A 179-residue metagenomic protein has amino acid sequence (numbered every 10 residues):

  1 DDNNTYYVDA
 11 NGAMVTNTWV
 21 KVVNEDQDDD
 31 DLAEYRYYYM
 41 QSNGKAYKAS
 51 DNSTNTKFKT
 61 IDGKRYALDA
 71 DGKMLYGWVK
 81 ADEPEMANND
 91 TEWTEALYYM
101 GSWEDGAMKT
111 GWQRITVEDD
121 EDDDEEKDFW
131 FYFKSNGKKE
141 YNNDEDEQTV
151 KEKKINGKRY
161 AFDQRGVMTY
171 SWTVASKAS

Functional and structural regions predicted by a protein language model:
D1-S179: Extracellular adhesion/carbohydrate-binding repeat motifs centered on closely spaced tryptophans
